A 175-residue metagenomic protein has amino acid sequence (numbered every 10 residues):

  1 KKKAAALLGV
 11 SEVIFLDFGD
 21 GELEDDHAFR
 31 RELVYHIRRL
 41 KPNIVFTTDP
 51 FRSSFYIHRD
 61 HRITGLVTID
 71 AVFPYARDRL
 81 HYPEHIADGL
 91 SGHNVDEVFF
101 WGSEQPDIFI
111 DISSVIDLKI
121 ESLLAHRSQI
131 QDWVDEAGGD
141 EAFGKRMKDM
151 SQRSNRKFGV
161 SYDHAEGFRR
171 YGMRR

Functional and structural regions predicted by a protein language model:
K1-K41: Active-site rim/loop-helix segments in enzyme catalytic domains that contact anionic ligands
D26-R175: Metal-dependent de-N-acetylase/amidase catalytic core
